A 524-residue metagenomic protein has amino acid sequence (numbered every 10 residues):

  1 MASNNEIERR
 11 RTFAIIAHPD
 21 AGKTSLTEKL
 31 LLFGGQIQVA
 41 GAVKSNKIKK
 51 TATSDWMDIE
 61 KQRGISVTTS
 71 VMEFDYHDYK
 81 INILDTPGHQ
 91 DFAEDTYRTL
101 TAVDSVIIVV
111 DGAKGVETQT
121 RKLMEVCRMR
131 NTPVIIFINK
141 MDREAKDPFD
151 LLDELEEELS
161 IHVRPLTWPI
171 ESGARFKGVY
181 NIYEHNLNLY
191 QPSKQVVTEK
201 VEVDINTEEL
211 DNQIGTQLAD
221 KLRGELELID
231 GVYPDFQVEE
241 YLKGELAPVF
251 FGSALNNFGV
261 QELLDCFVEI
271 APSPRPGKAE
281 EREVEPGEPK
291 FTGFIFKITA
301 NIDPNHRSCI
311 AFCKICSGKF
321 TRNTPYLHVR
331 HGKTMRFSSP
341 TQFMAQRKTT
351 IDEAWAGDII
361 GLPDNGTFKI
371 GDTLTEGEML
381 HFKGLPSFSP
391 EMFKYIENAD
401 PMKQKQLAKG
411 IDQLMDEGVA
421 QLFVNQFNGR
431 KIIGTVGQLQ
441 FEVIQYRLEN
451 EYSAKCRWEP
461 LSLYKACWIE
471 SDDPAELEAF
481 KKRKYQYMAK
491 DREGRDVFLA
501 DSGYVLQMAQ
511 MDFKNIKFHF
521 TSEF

Functional and structural regions predicted by a protein language model:
M1-F524: Structural and coupling elements of P-loop NTPases
